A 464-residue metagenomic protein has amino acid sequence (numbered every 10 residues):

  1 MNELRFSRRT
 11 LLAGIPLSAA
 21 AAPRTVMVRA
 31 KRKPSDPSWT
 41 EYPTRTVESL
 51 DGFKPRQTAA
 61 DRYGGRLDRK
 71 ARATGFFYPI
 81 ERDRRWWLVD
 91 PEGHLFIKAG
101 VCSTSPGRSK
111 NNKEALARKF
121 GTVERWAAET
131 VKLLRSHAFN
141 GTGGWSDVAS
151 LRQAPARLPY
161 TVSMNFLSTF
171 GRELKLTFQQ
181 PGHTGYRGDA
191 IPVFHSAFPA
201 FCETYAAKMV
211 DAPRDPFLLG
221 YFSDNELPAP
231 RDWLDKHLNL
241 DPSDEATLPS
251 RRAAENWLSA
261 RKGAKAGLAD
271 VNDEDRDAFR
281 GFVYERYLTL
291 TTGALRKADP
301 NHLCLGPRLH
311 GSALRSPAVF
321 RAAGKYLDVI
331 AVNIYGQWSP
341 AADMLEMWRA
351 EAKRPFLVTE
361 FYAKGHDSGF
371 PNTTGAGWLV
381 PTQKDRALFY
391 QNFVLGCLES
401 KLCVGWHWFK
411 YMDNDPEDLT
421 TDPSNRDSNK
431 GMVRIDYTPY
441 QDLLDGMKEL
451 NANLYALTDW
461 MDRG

Functional and structural regions predicted by a protein language model:
N2-L17: N-terminal secretory signal peptides and thylakoid transit peptides that target proteins across membranes
P37-A156, T169-R214, E274-F282: Active-site-adjacent substrate/metal-binding segments within catalytic domains of carbohydrate-active enzymes
D83, P91, G185-V193, T204 (+1 more regions): Polysaccharide-binding and catalytic clefts of secreted carbohydrate-active enzymes
H94, H137-G141, A156-P159, R214-G220 (+4 more regions): Loop/turn elements at helix/coil->beta-strand transitions in domains of secreted/extracellular proteins
A154-P181, S223-A264, D418-K430: Aromatic- and acidic-residue-enriched segments that line the glycan-binding/catalytic groove of carbohydrate-active
F282-T289, N301-P307, G311-G375: Glycoside hydrolase catalytic-domain groove-lining segments
W378-P423: Substrate-binding cleft of secreted/luminal carbohydrate-active enzymes
F409-G464: Aromatic-rich peripheral "rim/lid" segments of glycoside hydrolase catalytic domains that contact and position glycan
